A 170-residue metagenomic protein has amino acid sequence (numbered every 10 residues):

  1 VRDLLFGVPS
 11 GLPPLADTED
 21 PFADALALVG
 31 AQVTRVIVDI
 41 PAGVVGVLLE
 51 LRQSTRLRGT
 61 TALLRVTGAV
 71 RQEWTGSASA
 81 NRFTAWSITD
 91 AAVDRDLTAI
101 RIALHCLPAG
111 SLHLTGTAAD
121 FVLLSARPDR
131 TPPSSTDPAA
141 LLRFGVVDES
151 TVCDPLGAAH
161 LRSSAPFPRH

Functional and structural regions predicted by a protein language model:
V1-H170: Surface-exposed, interaction-prone regions used to assemble/regulate multi-protein complexes
